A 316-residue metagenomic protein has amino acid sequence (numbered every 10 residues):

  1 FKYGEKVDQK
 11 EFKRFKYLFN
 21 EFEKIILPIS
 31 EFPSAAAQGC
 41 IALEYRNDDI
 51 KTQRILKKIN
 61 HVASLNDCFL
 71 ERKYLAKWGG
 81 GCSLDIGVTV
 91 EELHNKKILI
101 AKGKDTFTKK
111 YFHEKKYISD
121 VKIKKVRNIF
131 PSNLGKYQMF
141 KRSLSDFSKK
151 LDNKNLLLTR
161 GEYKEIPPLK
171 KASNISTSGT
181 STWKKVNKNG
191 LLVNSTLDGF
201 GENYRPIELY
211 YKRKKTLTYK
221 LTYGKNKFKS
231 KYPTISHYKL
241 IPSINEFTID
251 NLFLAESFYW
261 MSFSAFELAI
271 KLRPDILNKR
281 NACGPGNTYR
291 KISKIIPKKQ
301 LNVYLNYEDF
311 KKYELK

Functional and structural regions predicted by a protein language model:
F1-K125: Small-molecule-sensing regulatory modules
K104-K316: Signature of uroporphyrinogen-III synthase
